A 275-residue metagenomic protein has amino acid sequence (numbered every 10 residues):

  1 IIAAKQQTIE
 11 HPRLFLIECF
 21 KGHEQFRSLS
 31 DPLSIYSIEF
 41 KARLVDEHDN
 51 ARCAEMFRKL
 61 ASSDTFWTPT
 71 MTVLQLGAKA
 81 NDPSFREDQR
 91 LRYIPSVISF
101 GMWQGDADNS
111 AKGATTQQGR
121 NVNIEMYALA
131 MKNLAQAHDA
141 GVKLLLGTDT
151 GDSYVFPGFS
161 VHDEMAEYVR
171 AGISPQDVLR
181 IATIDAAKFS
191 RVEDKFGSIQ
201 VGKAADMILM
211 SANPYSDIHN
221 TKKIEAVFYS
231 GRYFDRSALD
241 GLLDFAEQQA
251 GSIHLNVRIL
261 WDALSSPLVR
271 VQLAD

Functional and structural regions predicted by a protein language model:
I2-A3, K59-S62, A137-D139, Q200-V201 (+1 more regions): Extracellular/periplasmic catalytic domains that process cell-envelope and extracellular macromolecules
A4-I9, D64-F66: Glycine-enriched alpha-helix->loop->beta-strand junction motifs that scaffold or abut catalytic
K5, G141, G172, D206: Conserved functional loop/turn residues at catalytic and ligand-binding sites
H11-P12, T150, M207: Generic detector of well-ordered alpha-helical packing
P12-I17, R232-Y233: Short, acidic/turn-prone active-site loops that include or flank metal/cofactor- and phosphate-binding residues
F15-A171, A246, A250, D262-D275: Active-site neighborhoods of metal-dependent hydrolases
G22, F159, A166, R170 (+1 more regions): Active-site microenvironment of metallo-dependent hydrolases
